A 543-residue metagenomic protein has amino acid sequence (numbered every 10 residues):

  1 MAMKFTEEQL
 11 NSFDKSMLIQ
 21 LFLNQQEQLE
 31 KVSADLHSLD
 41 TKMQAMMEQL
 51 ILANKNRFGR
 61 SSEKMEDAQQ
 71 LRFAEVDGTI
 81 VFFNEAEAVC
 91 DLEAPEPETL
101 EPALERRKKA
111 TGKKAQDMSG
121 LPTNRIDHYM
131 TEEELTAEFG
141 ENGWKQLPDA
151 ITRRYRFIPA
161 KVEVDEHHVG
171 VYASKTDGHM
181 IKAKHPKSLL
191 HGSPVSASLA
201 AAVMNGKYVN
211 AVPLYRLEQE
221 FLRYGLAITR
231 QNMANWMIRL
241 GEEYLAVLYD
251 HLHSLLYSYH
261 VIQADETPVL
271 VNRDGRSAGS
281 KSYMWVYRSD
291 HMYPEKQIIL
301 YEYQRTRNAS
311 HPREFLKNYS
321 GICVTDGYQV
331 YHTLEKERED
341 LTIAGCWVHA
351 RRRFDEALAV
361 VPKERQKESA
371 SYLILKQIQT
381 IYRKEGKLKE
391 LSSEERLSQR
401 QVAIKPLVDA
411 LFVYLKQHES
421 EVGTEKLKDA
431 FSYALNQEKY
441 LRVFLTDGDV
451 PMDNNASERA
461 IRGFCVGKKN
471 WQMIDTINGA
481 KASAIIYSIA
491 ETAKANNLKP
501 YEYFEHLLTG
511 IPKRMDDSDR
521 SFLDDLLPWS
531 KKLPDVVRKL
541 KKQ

Functional and structural regions predicted by a protein language model:
M1-H191, A234, Q263-A264, L270 (+1 more regions): Short, flexible loop/hinge motifs at secondary-structure junctions
A2-M3, K15, G170-A173, G178-Q543: Catalytic center-proximal scaffold of phosphoryl-transfer enzymes
